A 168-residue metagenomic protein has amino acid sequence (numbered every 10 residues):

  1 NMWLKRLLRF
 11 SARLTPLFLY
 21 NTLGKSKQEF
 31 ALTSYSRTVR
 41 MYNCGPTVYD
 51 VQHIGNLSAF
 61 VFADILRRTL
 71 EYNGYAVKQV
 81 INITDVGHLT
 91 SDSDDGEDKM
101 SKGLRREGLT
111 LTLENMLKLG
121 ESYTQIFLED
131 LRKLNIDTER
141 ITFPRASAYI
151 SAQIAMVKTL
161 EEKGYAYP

Functional and structural regions predicted by a protein language model:
W3-P168: NTP-dependent nucleotidyl-transfer catalytic core
